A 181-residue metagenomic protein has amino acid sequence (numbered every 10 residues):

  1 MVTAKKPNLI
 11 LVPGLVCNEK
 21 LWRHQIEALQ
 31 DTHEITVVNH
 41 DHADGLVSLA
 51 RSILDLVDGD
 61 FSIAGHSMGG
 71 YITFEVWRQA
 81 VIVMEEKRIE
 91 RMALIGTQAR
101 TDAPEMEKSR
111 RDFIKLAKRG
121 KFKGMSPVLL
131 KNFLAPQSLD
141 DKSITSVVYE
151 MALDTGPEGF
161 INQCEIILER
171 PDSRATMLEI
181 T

Functional and structural regions predicted by a protein language model:
V2-V47: Conserved HGGG/HGGXW glycine-rich cap/lid loop of the alpha/beta-hydrolase fold
H24, E75-Q79: Active-site signature of alpha/beta-hydrolase-fold catalytic machinery across serine- and Asp/Cys-nucleophile hydrolases
N39-H42, T97, I167: Active-site loop/turn elements of alpha/beta-hydrolase fold enzymes, especially the short glycine-/histidine-rich
L46-F61: Conserved acidic catalytic loop of the alpha/beta-hydrolase fold
I63-G65, I95: Short beta-strand immediately N-terminal to the catalytic nucleophile in serine-hydrolase-like folds
G65-G69, T73: Gly/Ala-rich beta-loop-alpha elbow adjacent to hydrolase catalytic centers
R78-Q79, E85-P127, K131-N132: Flexible "cap/lid" loop of the alpha/beta hydrolase fold
D102-E105, G120-E179: Conserved alpha/beta-hydrolase catalytic His-Asp/Glu region
